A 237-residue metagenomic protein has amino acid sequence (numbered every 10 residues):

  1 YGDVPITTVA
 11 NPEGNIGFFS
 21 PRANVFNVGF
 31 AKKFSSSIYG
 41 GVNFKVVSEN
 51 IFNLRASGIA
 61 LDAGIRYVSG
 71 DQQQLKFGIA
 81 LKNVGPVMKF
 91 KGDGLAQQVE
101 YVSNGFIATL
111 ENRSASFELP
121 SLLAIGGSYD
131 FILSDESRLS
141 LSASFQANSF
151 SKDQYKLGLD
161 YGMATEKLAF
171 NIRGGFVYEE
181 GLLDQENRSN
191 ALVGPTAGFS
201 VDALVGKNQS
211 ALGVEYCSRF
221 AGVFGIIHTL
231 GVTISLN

Functional and structural regions predicted by a protein language model:
Y1-N237: Subset of outer-membrane beta-barrel
